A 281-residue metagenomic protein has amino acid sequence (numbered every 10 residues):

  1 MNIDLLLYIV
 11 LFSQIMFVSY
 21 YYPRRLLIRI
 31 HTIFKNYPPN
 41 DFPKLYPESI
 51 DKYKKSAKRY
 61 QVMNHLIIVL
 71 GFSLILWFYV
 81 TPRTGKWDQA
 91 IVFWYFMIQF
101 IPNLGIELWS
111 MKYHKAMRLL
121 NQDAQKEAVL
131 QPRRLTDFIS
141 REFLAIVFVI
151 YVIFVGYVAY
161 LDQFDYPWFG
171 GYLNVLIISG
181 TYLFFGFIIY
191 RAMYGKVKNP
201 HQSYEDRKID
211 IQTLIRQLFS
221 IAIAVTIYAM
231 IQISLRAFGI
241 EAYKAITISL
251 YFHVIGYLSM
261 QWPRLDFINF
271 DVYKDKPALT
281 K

Functional and structural regions predicted by a protein language model:
M1-K86: N-terminal leader/presequence-like segments
N2-Y20, G85-G105, P167-F187, A245-V254: Alpha-helical transmembrane segments
V18-P38, F100-D123, L183-H201, M260-F270: Membrane-water interface of transmembrane alpha-helices
H31-Y46, K115-R134, Y194-Q212, K274-K281: Juxtamembrane inter-helical linkers in multi-pass membrane proteins
I50-L66, P132-R141, I211-Q217: Short, Lys/Arg-rich cytosolic juxtamembrane segment immediately N-terminal
K58-G85, L144-Y182, A222-I255: Alpha-helical transmembrane segments and their membrane-interface junctions in multi-pass membrane proteins
G85-A159: Internal, hydrophobic cores of structured domains that mediate oligomerization or house catalytic pockets within large
I188-K281: Cytosolic/matrix-facing juxtamembrane and C-terminal tails of multi-pass cellular membrane proteins
